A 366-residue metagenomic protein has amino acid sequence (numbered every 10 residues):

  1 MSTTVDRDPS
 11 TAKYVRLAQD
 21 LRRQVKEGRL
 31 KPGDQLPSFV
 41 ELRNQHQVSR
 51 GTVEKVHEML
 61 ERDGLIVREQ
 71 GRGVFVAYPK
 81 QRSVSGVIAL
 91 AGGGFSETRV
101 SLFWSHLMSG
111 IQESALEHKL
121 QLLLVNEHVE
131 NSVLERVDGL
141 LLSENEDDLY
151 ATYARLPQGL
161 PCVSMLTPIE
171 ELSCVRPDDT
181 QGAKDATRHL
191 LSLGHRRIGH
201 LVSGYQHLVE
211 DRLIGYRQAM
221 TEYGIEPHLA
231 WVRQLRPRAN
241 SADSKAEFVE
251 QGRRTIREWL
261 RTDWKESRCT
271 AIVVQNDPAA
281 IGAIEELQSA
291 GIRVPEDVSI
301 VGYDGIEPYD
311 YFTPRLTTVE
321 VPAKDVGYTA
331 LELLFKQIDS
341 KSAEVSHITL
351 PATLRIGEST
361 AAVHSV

Functional and structural regions predicted by a protein language model:
M1-V48, K55-E58, R82, L102 (+3 more regions): Extreme N-terminal segment that seeds HTH/winged-HTH DNA-binding domains in transcriptional regulators
S2, D6, Q19-D20, Q45 (+2 more regions): Alpha-helical recognition/docking segments in bacterial nutrient-uptake and carbohydrate-utilization systems
D20, R253-V366: Flexible loop/turn connectors
G28, D63-G64: Glycine-centered, phosphate/nucleic-acid-interacting loop/turn motifs that mediate DNA/RNA or nucleotide
P37-S38, V67, R72-P79: Minor-groove-contacting beta-hairpin "wing" of winged helix-turn-helix DNA-binding domains
A89-L90, R136-E144, R197-S203, W264-N276 (+1 more regions): Periplasmic-binding protein-like
Q112-N126, R217-Q251: Short beta-strand elements in bilobed, periplasmic/extracellular small-molecule ligand-binding domains
V175-G204, V209-D211, G215, V249-R261 (+2 more regions): Hydrophobic alpha-helical segments within soluble ligand-binding/sensing domains
